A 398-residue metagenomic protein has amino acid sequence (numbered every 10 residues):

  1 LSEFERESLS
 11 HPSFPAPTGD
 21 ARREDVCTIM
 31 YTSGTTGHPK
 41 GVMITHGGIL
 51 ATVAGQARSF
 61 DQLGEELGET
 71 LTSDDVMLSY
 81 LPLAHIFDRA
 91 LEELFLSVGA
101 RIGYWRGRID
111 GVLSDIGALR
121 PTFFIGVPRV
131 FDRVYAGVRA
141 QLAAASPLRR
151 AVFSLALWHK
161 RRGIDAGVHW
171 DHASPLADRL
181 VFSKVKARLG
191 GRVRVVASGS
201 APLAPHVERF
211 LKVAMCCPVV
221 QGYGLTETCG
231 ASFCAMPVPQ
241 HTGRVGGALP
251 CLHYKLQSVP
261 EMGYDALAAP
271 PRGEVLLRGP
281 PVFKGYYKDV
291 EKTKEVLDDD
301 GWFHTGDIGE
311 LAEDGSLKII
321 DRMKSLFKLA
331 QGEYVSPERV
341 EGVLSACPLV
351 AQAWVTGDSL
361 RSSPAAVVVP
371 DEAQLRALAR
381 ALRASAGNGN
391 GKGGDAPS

Functional and structural regions predicted by a protein language model:
L1-R23, V138-K184, N388-N390: ANL superfamily adenylate-forming
L9-Y31, H38, G64-V76: Conserved pre-ATP/AMP-binding loop-to-beta segment of ANL
C27-A54: Conserved AMP-binding A3 loop
H46, L203, K212-P218, L225-G243 (+3 more regions): Active-site loops of AMP-binding adenylate-forming
G48, S59-W105, I116, F123-G126: Conserved AMP-binding loop of ANL adenylate-forming enzymes
R129, A197-V207, C217-P237, G247-H253 (+2 more regions): Conserved A3 ("GATE") glycine/threonine-rich loop of ANL adenylate-forming enzymes
K255, M262-L329: Conserved ATP-binding/catalytic segment of the ANL
G279, K284-G285, I308-S398: AMP-binding/adenylate-forming catalytic core of the ANL superfamily
